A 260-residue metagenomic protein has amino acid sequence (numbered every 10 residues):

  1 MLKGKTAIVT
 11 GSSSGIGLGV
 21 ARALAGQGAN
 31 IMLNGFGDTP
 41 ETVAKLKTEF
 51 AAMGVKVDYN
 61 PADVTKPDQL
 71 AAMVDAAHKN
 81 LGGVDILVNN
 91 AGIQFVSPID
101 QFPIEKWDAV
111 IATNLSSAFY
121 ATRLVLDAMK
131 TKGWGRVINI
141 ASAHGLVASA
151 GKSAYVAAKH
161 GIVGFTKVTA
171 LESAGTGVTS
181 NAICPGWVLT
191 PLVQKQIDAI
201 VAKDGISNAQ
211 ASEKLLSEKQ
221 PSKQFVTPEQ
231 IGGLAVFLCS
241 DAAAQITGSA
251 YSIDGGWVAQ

Functional and structural regions predicted by a protein language model:
T6, S13-G15: Conserved glycine-rich cofactor-binding loop
Q27-A44: Conserved glycine-rich Rossmann-like NAD(P)H-binding loop of the short-chain dehydrogenase/reductase
L81, F119-Y120, L126, K130 (+3 more regions): C-terminal substrate-recognition "lid" of short-chain dehydrogenase/reductases
P98-I99, P103-I111, L216: Substrate-binding pocket helix/loop in short-chain dehydrogenase/reductase
T122, A158, T166: Active-site helix of classical SDR
S142: Residue(s) in the substrate-gating loop at a strand-loop-helix junction that position the organic substrate next
A174, T179, I246-G248: Short, small/polar-rich loop/turn modules that mediate ligand/substrate recognition or access, typified
